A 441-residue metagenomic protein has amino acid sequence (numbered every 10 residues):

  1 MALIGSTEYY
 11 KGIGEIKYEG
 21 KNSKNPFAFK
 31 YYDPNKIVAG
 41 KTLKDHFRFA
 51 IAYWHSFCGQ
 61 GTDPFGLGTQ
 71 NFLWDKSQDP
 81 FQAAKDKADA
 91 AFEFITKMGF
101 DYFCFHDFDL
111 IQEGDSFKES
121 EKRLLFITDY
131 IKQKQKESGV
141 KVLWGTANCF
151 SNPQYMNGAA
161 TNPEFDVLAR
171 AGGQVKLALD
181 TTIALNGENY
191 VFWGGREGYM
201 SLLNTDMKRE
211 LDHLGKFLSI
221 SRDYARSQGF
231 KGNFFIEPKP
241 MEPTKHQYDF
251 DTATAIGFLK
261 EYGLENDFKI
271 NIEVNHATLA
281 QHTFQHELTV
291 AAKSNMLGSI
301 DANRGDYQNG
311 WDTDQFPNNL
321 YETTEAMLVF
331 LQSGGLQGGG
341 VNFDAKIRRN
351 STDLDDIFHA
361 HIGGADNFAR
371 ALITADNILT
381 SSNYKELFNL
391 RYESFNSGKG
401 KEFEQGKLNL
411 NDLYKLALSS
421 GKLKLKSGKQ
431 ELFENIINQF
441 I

Functional and structural regions predicted by a protein language model:
M1-Y31, A39-K41: N-terminal accessory beta-strand-rich subdomains and adjacent acidic, glycine-rich linkers that precede catalytic cores
N35-V38, D86-E93, Y102, Q112-E113 (+5 more regions): Active-site acidic/histidine proton-transfer and metal-coordination neighborhood in alpha/beta enzyme cores
L43-F49, D79-D109: Catalytic domains of carbohydrate-active enzymes, especially glycoside hydrolases
D45-S77, T146-N162, G194-S201: N-terminal small/glycine-rich loop or linker at the start of catalytic domains across soluble metabolic enzymes
W54-S56, F108-L110, A147-F150, G195-E197 (+4 more regions): Active-site beta-loop-alpha junctions enriched in small/polar residues
G61-K85, T205-L211, K245-I256, T278-D366: Gly/Pro-rich active-site loop or hairpin
T96, I183, A292-K293: Non-catalytic positions within long, well-ordered alpha-helices that form the structural scaffold/packing of enzyme
N295, T313-I441: Flexible, acidic glycine-rich loops studded with aromatic residues
